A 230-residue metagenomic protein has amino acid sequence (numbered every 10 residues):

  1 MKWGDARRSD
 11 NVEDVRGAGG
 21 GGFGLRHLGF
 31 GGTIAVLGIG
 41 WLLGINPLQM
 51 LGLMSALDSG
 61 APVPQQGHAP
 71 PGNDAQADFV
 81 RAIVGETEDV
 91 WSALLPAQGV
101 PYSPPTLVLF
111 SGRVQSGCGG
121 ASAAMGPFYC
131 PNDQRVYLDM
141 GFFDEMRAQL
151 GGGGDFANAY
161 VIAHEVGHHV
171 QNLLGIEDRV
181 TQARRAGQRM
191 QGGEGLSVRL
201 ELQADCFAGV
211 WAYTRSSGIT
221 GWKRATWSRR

Functional and structural regions predicted by a protein language model:
A6-G21, L25-R230: A Zn2+-metalloprotease active-site environment signal
